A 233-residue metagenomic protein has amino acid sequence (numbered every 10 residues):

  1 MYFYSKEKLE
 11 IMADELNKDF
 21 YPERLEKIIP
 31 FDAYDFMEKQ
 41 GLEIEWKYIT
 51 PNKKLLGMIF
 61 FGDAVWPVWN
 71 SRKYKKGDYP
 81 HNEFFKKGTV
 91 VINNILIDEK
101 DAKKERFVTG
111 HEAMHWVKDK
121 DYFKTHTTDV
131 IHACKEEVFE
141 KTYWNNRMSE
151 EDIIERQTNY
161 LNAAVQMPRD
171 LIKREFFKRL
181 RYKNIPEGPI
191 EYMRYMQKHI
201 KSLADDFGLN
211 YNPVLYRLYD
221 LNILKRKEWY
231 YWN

Functional and structural regions predicted by a protein language model:
M1-N233: Active-site hotspot residues in diverse enzymes, especially metal/ion-binding acidic/histidine motifs
